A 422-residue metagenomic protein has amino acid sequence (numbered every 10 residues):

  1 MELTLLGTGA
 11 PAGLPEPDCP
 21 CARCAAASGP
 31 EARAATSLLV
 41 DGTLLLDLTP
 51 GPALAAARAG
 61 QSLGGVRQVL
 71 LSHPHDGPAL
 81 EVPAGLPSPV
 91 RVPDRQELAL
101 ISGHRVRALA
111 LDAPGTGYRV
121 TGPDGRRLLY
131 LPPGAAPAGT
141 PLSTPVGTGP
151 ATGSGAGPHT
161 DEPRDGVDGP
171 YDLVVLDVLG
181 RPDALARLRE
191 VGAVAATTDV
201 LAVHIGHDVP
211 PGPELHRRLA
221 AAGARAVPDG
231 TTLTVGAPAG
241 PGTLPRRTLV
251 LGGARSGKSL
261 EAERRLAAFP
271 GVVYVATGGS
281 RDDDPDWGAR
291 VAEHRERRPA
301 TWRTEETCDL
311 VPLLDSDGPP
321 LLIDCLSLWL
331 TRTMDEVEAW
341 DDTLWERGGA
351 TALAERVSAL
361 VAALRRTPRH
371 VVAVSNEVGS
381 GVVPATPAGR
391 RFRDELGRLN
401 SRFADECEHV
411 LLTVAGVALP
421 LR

Functional and structural regions predicted by a protein language model:
M1-Q61, P93-G166, D229-G242: Core dinuclear metal-dependent hydrolase active-site scaffold
T43-D94, D168-V174: Active-site metal-binding motif and surrounding structural segment of the metallo-beta-lactamase
Q61-G65, V82-P87, D165-P170, L188-T197 (+2 more regions): Short, conserved loop/helix-junction motifs that constitute active-site signature segments in enzyme catalytic cores
S88-H104, L109, A300-E336, E346-E355: Portal/gating segments that form or line small-molecule/metal binding sites
P137-A239: Cap/insert and terminal regions of metallo-dependent hydrolase folds
P137-L142, P163, R181-V194, L260-A267 (+2 more regions): A short, acidic, amphipathic alpha-helical segment used as a generic capping/interface helix at domain edges
L249-D315: Conserved P-loop
L330-R422: Replace "adjacent to P-loop NTPase cores in ATP/GTP-dependent enzymes" with "adjacent to NTP-binding cores
